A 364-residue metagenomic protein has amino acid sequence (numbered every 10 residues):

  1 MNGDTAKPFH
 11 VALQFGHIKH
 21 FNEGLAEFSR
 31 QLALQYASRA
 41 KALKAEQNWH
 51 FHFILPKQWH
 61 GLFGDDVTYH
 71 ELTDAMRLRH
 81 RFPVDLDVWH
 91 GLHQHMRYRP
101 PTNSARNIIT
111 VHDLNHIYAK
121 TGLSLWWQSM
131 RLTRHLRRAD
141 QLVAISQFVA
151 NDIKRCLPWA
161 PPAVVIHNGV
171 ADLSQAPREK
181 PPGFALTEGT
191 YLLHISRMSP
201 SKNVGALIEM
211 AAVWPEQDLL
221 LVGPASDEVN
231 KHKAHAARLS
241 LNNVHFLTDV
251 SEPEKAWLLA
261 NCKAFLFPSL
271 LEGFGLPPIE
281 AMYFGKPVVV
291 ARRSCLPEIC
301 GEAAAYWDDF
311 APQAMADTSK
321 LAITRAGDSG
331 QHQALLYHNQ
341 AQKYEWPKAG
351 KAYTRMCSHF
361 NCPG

Functional and structural regions predicted by a protein language model:
M1-G364: Carbohydrate transferase catalytic cores enriched for Leloir-type hexosyltransferases
